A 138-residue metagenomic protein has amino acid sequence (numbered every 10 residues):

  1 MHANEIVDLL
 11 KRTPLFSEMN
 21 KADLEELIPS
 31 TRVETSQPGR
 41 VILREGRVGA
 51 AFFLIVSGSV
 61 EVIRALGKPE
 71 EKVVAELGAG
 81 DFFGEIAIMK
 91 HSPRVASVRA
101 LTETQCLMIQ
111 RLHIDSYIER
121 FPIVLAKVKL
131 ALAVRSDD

Functional and structural regions predicted by a protein language model:
N4-V7, K11-I63, K68: Regulatory nucleotide-sensing modules
E5-I6, D23-E26, P93-V95, R111-D138: A small-molecule sensor/coupling module
P14-S17, T31, D81, T102 (+1 more regions): Structural motif
M19, I55, G78, L101 (+1 more regions): A conserved hydrophobic position in a structured secondary element of the catalytic/binding core that shapes
R32, H91-S97, E103-C106: Helix-loop-beta junctions that constitute the ligand-sensing/allosteric loops of cytosolic regulatory sensor domains
R47, A65-G67, I88, Q110-L112 (+1 more regions): Surface loops and adjacent helix of pleckstrin homology
V62-I63, E85-I86, A96-A100, S116: Short beta-strand His + acidic residue motifs that chelate non-heme Fe in jelly-roll/DSBH and cupin folds
G67-F83: Short acidic-glycine-tyrosine-enriched beta hairpin
